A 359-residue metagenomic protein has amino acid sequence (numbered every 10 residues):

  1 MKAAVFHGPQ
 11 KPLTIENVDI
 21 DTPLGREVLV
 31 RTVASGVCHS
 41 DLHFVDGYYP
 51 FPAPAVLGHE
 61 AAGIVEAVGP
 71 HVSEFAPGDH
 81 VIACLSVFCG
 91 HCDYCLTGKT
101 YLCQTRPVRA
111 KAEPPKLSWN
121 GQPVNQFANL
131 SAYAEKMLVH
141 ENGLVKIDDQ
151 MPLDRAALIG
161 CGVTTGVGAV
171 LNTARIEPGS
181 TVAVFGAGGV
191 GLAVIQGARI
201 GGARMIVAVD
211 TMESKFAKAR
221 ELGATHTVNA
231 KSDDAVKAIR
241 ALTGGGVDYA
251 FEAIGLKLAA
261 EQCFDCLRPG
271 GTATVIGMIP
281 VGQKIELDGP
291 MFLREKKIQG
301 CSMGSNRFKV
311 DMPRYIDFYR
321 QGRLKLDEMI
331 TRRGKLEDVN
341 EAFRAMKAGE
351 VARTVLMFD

Functional and structural regions predicted by a protein language model:
K2, T14, D19, R31 (+2 more regions): Residues located in well-ordered beta-strands
D19-I20, P52-G58, A76, V124-N129 (+2 more regions): Short Gly/Pro-enriched turn/cap motifs at secondary-structure boundaries
D21-S35, D46-L96, Y101, D148-Q150: Glycine-rich beta-strand-centered segment in the early N-terminal region that forms part of a ligand/cofactor-binding
L85-N142: Cysteine-cluster motifs in flexible loop/terminal segments that predominantly coordinate metals
E135, N142-L144, D148-D233, K237-A238: Mid-domain Rossmann-like dinucleotide-binding core that forms the NAD(H)/NADP(H) cofactor-binding site
A174-P178, V190, G201, T211-K297: Glycine-rich cofactor phosphate-binding loops and adjacent beta1-alpha1 units of small-molecule cofactor enzyme domains
G245, K257, E261-D265, P269 (+1 more regions): C-terminal hydrophobic helical "lid"/dimerization subdomain of Rossmann-like NAD(P)H-dependent oxidoreductases
